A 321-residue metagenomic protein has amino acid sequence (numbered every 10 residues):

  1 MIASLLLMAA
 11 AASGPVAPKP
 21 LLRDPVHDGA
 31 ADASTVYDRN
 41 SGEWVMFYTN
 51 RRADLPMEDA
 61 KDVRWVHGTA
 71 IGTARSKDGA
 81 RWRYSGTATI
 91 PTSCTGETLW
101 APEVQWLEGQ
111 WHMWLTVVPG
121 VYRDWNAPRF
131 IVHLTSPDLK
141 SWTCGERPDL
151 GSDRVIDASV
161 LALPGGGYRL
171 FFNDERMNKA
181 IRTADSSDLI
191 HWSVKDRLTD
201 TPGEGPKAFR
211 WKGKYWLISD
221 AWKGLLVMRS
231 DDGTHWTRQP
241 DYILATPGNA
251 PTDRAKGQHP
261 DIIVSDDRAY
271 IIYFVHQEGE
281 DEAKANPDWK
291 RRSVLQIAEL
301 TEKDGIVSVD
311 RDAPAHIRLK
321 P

Functional and structural regions predicted by a protein language model:
M1-A11: Sec-dependent N-terminal signal peptides
A9-P321: Carbohydrate-active catalytic/glycan-binding domains of CAZyme proteins, especially the secreted or lumenal ectodomains
